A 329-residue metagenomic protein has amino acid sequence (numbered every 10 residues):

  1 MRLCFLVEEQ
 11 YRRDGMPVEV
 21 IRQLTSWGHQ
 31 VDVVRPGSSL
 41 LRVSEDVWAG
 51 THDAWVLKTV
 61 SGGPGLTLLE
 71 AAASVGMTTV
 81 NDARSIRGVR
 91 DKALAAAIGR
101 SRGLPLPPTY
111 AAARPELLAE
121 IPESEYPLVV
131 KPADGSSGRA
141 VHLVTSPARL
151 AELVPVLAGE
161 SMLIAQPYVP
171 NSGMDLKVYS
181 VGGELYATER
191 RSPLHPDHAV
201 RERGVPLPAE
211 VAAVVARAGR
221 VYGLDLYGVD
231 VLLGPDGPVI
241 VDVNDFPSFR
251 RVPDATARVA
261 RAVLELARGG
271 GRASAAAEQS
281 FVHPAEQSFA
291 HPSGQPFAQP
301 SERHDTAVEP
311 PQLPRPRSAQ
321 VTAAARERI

Functional and structural regions predicted by a protein language model:
M1-F5: Extreme N-terminal starter segment of soluble prokaryotic enzymes
E9-P108: Conserved N-proximal alpha/beta basic substrate-recognition cap immediately N-terminal to, or forming the N-lobe
P107-L128: Rossmann-like NAD(P)H-binding beta-loop-alpha module
E125-A151: Conserved anion/nucleotide-ligand pocket segment
L128, I164, Y186-A187, Y227 (+1 more regions): Protein kinase-like catalytic core scaffold
H142-Y222: Phosphate-binding site of ATP-dependent enzymes
H195-I240, N244, V252-G271, P311-S318 (+1 more regions): A long amphipathic alpha-helix within ATP-dependent nucleotide-binding catalytic cores
